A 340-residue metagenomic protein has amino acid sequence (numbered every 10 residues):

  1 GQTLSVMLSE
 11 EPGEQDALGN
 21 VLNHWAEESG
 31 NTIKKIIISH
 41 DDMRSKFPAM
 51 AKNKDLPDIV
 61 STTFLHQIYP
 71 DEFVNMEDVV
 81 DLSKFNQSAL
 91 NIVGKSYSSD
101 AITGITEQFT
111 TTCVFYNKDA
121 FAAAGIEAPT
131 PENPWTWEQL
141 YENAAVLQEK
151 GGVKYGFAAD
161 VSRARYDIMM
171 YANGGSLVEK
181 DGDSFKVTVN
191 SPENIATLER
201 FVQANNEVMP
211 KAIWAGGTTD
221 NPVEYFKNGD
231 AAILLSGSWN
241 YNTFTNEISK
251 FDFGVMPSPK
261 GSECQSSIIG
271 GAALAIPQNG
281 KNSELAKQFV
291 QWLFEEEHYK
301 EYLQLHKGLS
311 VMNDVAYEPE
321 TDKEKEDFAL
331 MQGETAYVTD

Functional and structural regions predicted by a protein language model:
G1-E11, T32-I36, D58-I59, T103: Short, well-ordered beta-strand elements
T3-N20, T110: Extracytoplasmic "Venus flytrap"
N20-S88, D119-G125, Y225, A232-I233 (+2 more regions): Extracytoplasmic "Venus flytrap"/periplasmic binding protein-like
H24, W239-N242, A272-D340: Mature extracytoplasmic/periplasmic domains
T62-C113, E138-N143, M169, K250 (+2 more regions): Hinge/lid segment of periplasmic solute-binding proteins
I68-V74, N91-T130, A159-D183, I268-I276: Periplasmic solute-binding protein
N75-N91, T130-N133, G156, G175-A196 (+3 more regions): Short, solvent-exposed loop/beta-turn-alpha elements that line the ligand-binding surface or hinge of extracytoplasmic
Y141-A145, D183-A215: Glycine-centered hinge/linker elements that transmit conformational signals in sensory and ligand-binding systems
